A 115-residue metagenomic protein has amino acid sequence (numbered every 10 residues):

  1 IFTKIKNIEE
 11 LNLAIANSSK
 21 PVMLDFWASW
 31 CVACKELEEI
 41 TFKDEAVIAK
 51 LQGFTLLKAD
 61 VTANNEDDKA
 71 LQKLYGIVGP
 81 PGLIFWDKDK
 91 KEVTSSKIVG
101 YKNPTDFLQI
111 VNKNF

Functional and structural regions predicted by a protein language model:
I1-T55, A59-F115: Proteins that catalyze or organize thiol-disulfide redox chemistry and the adjacent proteostasis machinery handling
